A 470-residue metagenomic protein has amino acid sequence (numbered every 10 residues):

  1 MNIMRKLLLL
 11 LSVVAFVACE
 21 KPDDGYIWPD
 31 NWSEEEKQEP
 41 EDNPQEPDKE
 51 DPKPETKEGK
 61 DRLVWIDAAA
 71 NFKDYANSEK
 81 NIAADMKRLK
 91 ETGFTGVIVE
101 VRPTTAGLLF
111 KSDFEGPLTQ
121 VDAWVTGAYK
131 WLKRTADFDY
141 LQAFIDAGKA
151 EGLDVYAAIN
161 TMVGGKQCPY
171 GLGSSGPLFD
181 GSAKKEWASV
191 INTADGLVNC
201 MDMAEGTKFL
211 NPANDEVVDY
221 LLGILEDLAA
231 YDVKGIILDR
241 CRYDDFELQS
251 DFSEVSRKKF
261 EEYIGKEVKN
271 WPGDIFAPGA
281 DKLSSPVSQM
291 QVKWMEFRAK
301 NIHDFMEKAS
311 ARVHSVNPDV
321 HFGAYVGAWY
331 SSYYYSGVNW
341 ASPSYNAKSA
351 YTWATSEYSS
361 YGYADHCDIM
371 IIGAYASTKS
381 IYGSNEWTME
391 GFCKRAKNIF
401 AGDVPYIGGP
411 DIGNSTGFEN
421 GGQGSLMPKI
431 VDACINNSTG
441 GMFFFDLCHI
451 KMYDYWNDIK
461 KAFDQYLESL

Functional and structural regions predicted by a protein language model:
F16-E58: Bacterial Sec-dependent N-terminal signal peptides
T56-A76, A157-Y231, A280-Q291: Active-site-adjacent "subsite" loops/lids of carbohydrate-active enzymes
K80-G107, Y231-G235, S359-I372, C434-M442: Catalytic domains of carbohydrate-active enzymes, especially glycoside hydrolases
F94-A136: Aromatic-lined carbohydrate-binding/catalytic grooves of carbohydrate-active enzymes
F94-T105, Y140-M201, I237-R240, P318-G323: Glycine-rich, aromatic-flanked loop segments that form ligand/cofactor-binding clefts across common enzyme folds
L109-D122, V163-M201, R240-D281, Y335-Y345: Aromatic- and acidic-residue-enriched segments that line the glycan-binding/catalytic groove of carbohydrate-active
G164-Q167, V316-N385, E419, N437: Substrate-binding cleft/loops of secretory-pathway carbohydrate-active enzymes
T355-L470: Substrate-binding cleft of secreted/luminal carbohydrate-active enzymes
